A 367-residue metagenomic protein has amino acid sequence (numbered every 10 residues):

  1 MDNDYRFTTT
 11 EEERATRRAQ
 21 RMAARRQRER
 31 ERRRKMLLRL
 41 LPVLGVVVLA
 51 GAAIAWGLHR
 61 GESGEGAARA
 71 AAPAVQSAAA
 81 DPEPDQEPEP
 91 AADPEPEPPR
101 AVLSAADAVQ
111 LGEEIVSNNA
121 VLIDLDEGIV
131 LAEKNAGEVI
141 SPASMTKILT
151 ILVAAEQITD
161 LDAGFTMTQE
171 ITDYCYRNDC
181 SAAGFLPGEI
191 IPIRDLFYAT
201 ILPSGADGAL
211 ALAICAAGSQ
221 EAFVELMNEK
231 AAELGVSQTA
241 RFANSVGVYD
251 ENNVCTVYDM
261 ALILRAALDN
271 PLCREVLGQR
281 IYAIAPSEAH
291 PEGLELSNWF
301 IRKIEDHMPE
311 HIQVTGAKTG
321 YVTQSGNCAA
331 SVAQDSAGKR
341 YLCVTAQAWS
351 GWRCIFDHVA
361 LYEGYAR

Functional and structural regions predicted by a protein language model:
M1-R30: N-terminal targeting leaders characterized by basic, low-complexity, disordered sequences that direct proteins
D2-D4, A106-S117, S219-R367: Penicillin-recognizing serine hydrolase domain
D2-N3, T9-T10, A70, D93-Y258 (+1 more regions): Active-site-adjacent loops and short helices of periplasmic peptidoglycan-processing enzymes
R28-G45: N-terminal Sec-pathway targeting helices
V43-A53: Core hydrophobic alpha-helical transmembrane segments of single-pass membrane proteins
A52-A55, S77-P94: Ser/Thr/Gly/Pro-rich low-complexity, disordered linker/stalk segments of secreted and cell-surface proteins
A53-R69, A366: Hydrophobic single-pass membrane-insertion segments
A68-D85, C180: Short extracytoplasmic/periplasmic juxtamembrane "stem" segments immediately C-terminal to an N-terminal membrane anchor
